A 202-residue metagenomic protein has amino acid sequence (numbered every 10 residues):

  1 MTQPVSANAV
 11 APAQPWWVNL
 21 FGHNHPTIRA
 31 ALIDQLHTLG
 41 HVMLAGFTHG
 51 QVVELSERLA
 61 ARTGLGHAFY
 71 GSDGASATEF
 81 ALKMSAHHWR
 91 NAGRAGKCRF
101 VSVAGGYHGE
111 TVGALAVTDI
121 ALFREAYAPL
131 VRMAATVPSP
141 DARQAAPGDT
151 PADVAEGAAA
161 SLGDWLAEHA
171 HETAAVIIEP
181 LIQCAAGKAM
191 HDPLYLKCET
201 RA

Functional and structural regions predicted by a protein language model:
M1-A11: Active-site and channel-lining beta-strand-loop segments that bind or position nucleotide-derived/phosphorylated
A9-P12, D34-Q35, I178: Short acidic (Asp/Glu) and glycine-rich catalytic loops that position anionic groups and cofactors
Q14-G50, E54-S72: Glycine-rich phosphate-binding segment of PLP-dependent enzymes
P15-W17, T38-L39, D141-Q144, P180-C184: A short, flexible beta-alpha/helix-coil linker loop
S56-A175: PLP-dependent aspartate aminotransferase-fold enzymes
G148-T150, G187-H191: Short, solvent-exposed loop/turn segments at secondary-structure boundaries
H169-G187: Short acidic, glycine-rich surface-loop motifs adjacent to enzyme active sites
A189-A202: Catalytic PLP-binding core of fold-type I/II PLP enzymes
